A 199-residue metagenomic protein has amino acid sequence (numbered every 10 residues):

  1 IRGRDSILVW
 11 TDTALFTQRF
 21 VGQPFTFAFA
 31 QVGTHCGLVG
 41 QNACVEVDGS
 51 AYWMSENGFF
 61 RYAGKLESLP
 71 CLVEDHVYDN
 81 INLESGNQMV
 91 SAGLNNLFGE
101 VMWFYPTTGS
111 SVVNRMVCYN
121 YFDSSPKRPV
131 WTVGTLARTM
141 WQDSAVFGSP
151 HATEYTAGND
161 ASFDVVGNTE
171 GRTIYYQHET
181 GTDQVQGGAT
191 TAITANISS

Functional and structural regions predicted by a protein language model:
I1-G3: Phosphate-interacting basic helix/loop segments used at nucleotide- and nucleic-acid interfaces
D5-S6, N42: Beta-propeller and closely related beta-sheet repeat lectin domains
S6, A14, S50-A51, G58: Generic structural signal for coil-to-beta-strand starts
I7-G33: Surface-exposed extracellular loop regions of Gram-negative outer-membrane beta-barrel proteins
G33-S50, E56-S199: Beta-sheet repeat architectures centered on beta-propellers
